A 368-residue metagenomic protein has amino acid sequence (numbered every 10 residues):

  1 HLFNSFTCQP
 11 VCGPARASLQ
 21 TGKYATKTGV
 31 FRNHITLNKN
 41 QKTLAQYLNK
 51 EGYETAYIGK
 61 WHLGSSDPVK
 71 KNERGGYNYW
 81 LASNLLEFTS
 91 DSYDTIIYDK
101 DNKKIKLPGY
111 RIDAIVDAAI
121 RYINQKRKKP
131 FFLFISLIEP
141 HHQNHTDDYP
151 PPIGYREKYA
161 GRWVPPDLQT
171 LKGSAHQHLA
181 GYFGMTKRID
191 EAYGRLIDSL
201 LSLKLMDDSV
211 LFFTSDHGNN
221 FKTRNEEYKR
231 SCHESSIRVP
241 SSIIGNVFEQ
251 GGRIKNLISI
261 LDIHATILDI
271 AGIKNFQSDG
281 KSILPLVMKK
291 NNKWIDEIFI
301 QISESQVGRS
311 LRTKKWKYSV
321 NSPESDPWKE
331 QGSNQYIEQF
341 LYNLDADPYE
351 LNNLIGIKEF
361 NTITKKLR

Functional and structural regions predicted by a protein language model:
H1-F340, P348-K366: Formylglycine-dependent sulfatase
D345: Residues forming the ATP-binding cleft of Hanks-type serine/threonine protein kinase domains
